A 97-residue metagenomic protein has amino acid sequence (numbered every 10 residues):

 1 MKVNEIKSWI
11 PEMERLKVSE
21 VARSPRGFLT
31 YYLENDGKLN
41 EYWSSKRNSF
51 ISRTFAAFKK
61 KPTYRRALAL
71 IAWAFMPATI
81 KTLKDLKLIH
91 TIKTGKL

Functional and structural regions predicted by a protein language model:
M1-L97: Extended terminal accessory/targeting regions
